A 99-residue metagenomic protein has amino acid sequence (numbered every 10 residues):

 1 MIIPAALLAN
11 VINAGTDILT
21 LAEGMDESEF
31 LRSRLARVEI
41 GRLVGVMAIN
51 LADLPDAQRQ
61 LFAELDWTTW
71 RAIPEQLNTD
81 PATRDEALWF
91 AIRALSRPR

Functional and structural regions predicted by a protein language model:
M1-R99: Solvent-exposed interaction patches of small proteins and small membrane subunits
